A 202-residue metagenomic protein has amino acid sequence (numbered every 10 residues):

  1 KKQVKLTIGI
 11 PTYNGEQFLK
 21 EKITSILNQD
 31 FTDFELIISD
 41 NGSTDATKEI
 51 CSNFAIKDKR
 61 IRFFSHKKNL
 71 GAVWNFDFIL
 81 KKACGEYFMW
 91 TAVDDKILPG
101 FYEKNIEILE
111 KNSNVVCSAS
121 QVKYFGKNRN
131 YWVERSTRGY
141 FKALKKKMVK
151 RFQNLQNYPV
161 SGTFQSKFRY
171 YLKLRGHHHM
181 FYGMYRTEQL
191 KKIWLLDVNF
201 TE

Functional and structural regions predicted by a protein language model:
K1-E202: Nucleotide-sugar donor-binding/catalytic module of glycosyltransferases that assemble extracellular/cell-envelope
